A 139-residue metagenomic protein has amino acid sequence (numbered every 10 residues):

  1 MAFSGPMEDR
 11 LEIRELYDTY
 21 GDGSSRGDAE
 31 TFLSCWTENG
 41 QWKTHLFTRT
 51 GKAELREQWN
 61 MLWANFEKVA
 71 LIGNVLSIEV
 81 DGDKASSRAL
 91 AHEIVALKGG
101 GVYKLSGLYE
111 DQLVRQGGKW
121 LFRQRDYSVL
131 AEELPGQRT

Functional and structural regions predicted by a protein language model:
M1-E38: Short, low-complexity N-terminal intrinsically disordered segments enriched in polar/charged residues
A29-A91, K98: A solvent-exposed, acidic/Ser-Thr-rich amphipathic alpha-helical stretch
L71-G73, K104-Y109: Short, surface-exposed coil-to-beta transition loops
L76, A91-E93, L108-Q112: Hydrophobic alpha-helical segments of small multi-pass membrane proteins
S86, S106-G136: Short beta-strand edge/turn micro-motifs at domain boundaries
E93-V95, V129-L130: Beta-strand elements of well-folded, non-transmembrane domains
K98-G100, P135-G136: Flexible, membrane-facing loop/turn or short amphipathic-helix motifs that contact lipid bilayers or gate lipid-binding
Y103, R138-T139: Short, surface-exposed loop/helix-turn segments at secondary-structure junctions that function as lids/hinges flanking
